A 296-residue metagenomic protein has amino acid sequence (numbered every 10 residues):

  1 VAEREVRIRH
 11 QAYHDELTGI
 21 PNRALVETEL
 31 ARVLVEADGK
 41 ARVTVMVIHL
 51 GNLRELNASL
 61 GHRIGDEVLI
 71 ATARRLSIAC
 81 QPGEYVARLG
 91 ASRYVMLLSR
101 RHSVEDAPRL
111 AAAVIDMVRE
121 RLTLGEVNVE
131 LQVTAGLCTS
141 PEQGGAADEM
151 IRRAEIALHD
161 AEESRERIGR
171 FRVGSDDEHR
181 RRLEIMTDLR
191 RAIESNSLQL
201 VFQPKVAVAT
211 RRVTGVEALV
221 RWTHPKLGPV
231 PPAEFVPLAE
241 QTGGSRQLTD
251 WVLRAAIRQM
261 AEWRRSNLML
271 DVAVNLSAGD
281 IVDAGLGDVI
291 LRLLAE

Functional and structural regions predicted by a protein language model:
R9-Y13, G19-T44, G51-I78, A87-M96 (+5 more regions): Conserved long alpha-helical elements within nucleotide-processing catalytic cores of c-di-GMP signaling and class III
E29, R181-L238, N275-A278: Active-site core of bacterial EAL-family cyclic-dinucleotide phosphodiesterase domains
A73-S77, D106-L124, V252-A261: Alpha-helical scaffold within the catalytic cores of cyclic-nucleotide enzymes
V86, A113, M117, T123 (+8 more regions): Cyclic nucleotide signaling catalytic output domains
L97-H102, S140-P141, T223, E240 (+1 more regions): Residue-level recognition of strand-loop junctions within catalytic nucleotide-signaling folds
V208-E217, T242-E296: Catalytic core of bacterial c-di-GMP phosphodiesterases, primarily the EAL and HD-GYP domains, capturing alpha-helical
